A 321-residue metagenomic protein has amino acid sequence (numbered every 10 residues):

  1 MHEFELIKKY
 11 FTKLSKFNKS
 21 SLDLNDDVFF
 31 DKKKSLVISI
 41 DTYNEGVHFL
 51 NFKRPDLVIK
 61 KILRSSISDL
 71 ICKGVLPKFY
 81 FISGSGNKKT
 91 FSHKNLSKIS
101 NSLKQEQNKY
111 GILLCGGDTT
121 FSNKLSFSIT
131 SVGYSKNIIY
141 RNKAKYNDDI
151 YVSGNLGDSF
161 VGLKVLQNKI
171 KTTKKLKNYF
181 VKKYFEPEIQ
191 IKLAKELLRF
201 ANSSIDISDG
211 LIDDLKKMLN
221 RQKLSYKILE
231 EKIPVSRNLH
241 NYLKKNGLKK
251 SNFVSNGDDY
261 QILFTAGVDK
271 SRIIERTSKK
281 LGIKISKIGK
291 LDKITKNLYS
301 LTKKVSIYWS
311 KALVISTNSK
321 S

Functional and structural regions predicted by a protein language model:
M1-S321: Helix-biased detector of long, well-ordered alpha-helical tracts
